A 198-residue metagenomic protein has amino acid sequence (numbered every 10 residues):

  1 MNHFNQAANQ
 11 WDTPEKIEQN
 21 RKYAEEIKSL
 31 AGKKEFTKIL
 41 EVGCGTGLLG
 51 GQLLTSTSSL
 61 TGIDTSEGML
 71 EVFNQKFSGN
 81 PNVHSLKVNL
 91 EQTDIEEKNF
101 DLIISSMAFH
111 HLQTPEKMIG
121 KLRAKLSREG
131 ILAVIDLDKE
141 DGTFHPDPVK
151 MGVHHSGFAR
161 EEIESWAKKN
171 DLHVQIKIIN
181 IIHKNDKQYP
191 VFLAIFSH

Functional and structural regions predicted by a protein language model:
M1-K34, V72, K76: Conserved class I S-adenosyl-L-methionine
P14-E18, L49, A133-Q188: C-terminal alpha-helical "lid/dimerization" subdomain adjacent to the S-adenosyl-L-methionine
V42-Q92: Class I SAM-dependent methyltransferase SAM/SAH-binding core
I104: A conserved beta-strand element that flanks and buttresses the S-adenosyl-L-methionine
M107-A108: Short catalytic micro-motifs in class I SAM-dependent methyltransferases
K117-I131: A short glycine-rich, Lys/Arg-flanked "PGG" loop and its adjoining helix->strand segment in the class I
A194-H198: C-terminal lobe and adjacent flexible extensions of AdoMet/dcAdoMet transferase-like proteins
